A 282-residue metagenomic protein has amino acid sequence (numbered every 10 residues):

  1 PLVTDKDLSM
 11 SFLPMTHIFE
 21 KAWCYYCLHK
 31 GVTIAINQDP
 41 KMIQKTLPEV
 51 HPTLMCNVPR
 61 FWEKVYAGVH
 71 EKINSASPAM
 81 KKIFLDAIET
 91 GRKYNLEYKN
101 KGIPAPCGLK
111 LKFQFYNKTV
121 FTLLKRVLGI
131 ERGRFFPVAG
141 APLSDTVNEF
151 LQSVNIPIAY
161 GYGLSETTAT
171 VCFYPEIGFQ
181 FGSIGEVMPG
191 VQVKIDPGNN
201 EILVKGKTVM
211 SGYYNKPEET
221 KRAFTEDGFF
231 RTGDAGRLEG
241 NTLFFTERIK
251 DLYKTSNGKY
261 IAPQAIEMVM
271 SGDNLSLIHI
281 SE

Functional and structural regions predicted by a protein language model:
P1-S11, M15-F121, R132: Conserved AMP-binding/adenylation subdomain of ANL enzymes
P14, G140, G163, G185 (+1 more regions): Active-site glycine-centered loops adjacent to acidic/histidine catalytic or metal-binding residues that shape
L143, Q152-P157, L164-G182, K216-E219: Active-site loops of AMP-binding adenylate-forming
V187-T255: Conserved ATP-binding/catalytic segment of the ANL
I278-E282: Conserved small/polar residues in nucleotide/adenosyl-binding loops
